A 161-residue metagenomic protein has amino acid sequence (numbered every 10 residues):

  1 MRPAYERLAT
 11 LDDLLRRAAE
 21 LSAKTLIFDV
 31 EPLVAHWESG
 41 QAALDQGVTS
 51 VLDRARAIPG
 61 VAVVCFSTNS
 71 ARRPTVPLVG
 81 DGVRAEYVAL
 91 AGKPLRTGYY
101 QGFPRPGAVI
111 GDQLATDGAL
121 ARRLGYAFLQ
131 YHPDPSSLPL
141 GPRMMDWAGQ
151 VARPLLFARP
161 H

Functional and structural regions predicted by a protein language model:
M1-K24, V34, E38-F66, R73-A108 (+1 more regions): Asp-based, Mg2+/Mn2+-dependent phosphohydrolase catalytic module
D29: Active-site residues of response regulator receiver
